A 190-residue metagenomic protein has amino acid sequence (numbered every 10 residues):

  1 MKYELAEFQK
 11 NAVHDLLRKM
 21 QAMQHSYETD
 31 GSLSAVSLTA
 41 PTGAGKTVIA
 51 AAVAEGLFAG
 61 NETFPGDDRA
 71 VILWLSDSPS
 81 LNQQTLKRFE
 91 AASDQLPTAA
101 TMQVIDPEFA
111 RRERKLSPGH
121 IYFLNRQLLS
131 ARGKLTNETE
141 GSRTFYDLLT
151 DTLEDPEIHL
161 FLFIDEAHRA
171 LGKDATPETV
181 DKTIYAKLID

Functional and structural regions predicted by a protein language model:
M1-D190: RecA-like P-loop NTPase motor core of helicase/translocase proteins
